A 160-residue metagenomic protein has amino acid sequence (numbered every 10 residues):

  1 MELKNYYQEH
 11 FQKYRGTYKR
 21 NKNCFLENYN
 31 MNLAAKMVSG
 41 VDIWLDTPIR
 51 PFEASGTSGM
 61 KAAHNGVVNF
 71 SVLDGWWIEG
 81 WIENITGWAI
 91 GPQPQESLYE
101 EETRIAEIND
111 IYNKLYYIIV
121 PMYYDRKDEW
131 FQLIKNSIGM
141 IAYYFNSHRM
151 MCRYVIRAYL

Functional and structural regions predicted by a protein language model:
M1-M31, V41: Nucleotide-activated donor-binding/catalytic signature segment of Leloir-type glycosyltransferases, i.e., the conserved
K36-Y144, R149, R153-A158: Catalytic binding pocket for nucleotide-activated donors in carbohydrate/polymer assembly enzymes
